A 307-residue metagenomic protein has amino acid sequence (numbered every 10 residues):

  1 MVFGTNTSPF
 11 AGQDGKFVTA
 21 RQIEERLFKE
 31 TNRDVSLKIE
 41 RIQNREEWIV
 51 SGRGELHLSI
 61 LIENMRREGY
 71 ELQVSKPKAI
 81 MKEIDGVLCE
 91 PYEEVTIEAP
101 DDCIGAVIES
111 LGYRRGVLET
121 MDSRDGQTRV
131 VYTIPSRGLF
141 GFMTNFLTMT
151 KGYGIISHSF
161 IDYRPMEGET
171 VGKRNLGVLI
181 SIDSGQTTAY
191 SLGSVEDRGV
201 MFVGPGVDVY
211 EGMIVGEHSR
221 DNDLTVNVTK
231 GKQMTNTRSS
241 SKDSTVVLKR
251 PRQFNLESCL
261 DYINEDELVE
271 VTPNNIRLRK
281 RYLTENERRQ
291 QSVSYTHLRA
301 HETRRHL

Functional and structural regions predicted by a protein language model:
M1-Y295: Accessory interaction regions appended to the cores of large information-processing enzymes
T296-T303: Conserved small/polar residues in nucleotide/adenosyl-binding loops
